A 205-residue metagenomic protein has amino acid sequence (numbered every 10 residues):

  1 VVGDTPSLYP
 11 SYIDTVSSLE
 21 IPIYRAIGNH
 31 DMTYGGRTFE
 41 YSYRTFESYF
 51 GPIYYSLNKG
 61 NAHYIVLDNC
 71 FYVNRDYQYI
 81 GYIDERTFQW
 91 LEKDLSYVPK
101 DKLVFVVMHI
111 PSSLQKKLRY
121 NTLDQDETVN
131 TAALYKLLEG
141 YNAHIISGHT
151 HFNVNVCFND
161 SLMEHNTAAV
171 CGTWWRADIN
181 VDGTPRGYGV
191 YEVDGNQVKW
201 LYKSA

Functional and structural regions predicted by a protein language model:
V1, L95-Y120: Short acidic, glycine-rich surface-loop motifs adjacent to enzyme active sites
V1-D4, G28-N29, H109, G148-H149: Active-site glycine-centered loops adjacent to acidic/histidine catalytic or metal-binding residues that shape
P6-K100, N121-H144, N155-V190: Extended active-site neighborhood of metal-dependent phosphoesterases/phosphodiesterases
D31, S112, F152: Short active-site segment of divalent metal-dependent hydrolases/proteases that encodes the spacing between
N69, V107-P111, H149-T150, K203-S204: Short, well-ordered beta-to-alpha junction loops that form the rim of enzyme active sites and present histidine/acidic
V106-M108, H165-N166, W200: A short hydrophobic beta-strand element
G189-A205: A short C-terminal boundary segment appended to hydrolase-like catalytic domains
